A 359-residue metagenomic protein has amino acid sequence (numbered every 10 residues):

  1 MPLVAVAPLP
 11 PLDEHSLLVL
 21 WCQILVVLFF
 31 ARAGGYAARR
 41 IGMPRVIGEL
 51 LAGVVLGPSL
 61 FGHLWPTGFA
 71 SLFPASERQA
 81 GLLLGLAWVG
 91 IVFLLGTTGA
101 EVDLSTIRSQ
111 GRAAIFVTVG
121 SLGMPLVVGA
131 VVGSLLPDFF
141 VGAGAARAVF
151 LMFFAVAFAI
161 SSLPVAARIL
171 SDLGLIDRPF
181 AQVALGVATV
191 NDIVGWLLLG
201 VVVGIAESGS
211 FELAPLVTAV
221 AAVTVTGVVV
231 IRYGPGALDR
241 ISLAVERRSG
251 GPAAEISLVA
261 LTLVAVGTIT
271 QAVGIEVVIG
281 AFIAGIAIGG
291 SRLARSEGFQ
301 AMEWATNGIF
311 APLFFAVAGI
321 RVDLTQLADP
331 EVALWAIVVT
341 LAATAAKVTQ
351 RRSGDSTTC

Functional and structural regions predicted by a protein language model:
M1-S16: Short, strongly hydrophobic alpha-helical membrane anchors
D13-V26, E77-L95, A146-S161, L216-V229 (+2 more regions): Structural signature of hydrophobic alpha-helical transmembrane segments
F29-R40, H63, L104-L173, A318-R321 (+1 more regions): Transmembrane alpha-helices that form the ion-translocation and gating core of multi-pass ion transport proteins
M43-P44, A100-A113, P137-A146, L170-Q182 (+4 more regions): Juxtamembrane helix-boundary/capping and inter-helix hinge elements in multi-pass membrane proteins
I47, L51-F61, F116-V132, V156-A166 (+3 more regions): Membrane-embedded alpha-helical segments of transport systems, primarily multispan ion/solute transporters
L56-S109, D239, L243-I337: Membrane-interface junctions of multi-pass transporters
Q110-V117, I176-D192, L213-L216, S296-A301: Membrane-interface alpha-helices at helix entry/exit sites of multi-pass transporters
L135-D138, I193-L213, G267-A272, I320-L334: Transmembrane helix-loop junctions at the membrane interface of multipass transporters and ion channels
